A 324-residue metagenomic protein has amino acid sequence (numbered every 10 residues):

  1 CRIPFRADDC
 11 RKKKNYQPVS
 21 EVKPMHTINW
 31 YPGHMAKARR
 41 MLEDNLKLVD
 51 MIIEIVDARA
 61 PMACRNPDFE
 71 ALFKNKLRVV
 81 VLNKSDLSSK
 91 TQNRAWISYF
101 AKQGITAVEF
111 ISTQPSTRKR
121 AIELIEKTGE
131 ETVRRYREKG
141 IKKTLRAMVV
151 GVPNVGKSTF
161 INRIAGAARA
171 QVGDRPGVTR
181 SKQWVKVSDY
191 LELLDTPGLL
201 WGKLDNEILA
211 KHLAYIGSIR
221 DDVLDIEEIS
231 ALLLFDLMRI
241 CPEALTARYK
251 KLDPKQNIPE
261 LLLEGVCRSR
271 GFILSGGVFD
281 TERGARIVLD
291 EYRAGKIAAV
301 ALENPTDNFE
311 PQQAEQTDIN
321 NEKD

Functional and structural regions predicted by a protein language model:
D9, N15-Y16: Intrinsic-disorder-associated, low-complexity terminal segments enriched in Asp/Asn/His/Tyr and depleted of Lys/Arg
Y16-M51, R59-D68, L72-R78, T106 (+1 more regions): Helix-rich effector regions associated with P-loop NTPase G domains
E54, V80-L82, V149: Structural beta-sheet core signal
K76-D86: Active-site cofactor/substrate anionic-group-binding motifs, chiefly glycine- and Lys/Arg-rich phosphate-binding loops
S88-V150: Canonical P-loop GTPase G-domain recognition
T144, A167, K182: Short coil/loop residues immediately preceding or within conserved phosphate-binding loops of NTP-utilizing enzyme
A147-G166, T196: Glycine-rich phosphate-binding P-loop
